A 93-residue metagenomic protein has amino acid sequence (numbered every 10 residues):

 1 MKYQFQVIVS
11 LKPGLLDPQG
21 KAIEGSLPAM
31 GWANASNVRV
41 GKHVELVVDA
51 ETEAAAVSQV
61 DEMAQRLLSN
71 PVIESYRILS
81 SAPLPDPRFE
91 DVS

Functional and structural regions predicted by a protein language model:
M1-L84, E90-S93: Long, contiguous binding/interaction regions
